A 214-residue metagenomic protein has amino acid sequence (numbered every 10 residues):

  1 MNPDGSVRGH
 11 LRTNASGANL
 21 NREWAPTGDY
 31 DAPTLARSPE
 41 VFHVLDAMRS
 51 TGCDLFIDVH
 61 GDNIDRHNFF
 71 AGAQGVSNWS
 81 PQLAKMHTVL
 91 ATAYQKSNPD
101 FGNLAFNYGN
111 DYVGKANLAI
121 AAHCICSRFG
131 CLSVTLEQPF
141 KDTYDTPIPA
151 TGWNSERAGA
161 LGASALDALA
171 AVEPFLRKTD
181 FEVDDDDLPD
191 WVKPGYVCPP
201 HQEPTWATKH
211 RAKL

Functional and structural regions predicted by a protein language model:
M1-L118, H123-C126, C131-Q138, D142-I148: Active-site/substrate-binding loop(s) of hydrolase catalytic cores
D65-F70, K115-A207, L214: Active-site-adjacent mobile loop/cap segments within catalytic or ligand-binding domains
